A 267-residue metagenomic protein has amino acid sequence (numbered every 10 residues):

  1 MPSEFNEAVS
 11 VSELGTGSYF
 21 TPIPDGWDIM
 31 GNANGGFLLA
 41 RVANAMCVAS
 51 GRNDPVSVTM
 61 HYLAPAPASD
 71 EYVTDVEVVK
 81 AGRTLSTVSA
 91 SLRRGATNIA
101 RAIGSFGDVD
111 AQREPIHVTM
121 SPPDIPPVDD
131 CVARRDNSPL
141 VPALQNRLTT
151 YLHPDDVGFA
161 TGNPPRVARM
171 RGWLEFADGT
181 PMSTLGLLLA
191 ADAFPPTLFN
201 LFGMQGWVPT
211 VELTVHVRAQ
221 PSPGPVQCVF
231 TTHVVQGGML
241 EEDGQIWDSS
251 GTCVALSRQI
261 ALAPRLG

Functional and structural regions predicted by a protein language model:
M1-G267: Terminal targeting signals and extreme-terminal segments of soluble enzymes
